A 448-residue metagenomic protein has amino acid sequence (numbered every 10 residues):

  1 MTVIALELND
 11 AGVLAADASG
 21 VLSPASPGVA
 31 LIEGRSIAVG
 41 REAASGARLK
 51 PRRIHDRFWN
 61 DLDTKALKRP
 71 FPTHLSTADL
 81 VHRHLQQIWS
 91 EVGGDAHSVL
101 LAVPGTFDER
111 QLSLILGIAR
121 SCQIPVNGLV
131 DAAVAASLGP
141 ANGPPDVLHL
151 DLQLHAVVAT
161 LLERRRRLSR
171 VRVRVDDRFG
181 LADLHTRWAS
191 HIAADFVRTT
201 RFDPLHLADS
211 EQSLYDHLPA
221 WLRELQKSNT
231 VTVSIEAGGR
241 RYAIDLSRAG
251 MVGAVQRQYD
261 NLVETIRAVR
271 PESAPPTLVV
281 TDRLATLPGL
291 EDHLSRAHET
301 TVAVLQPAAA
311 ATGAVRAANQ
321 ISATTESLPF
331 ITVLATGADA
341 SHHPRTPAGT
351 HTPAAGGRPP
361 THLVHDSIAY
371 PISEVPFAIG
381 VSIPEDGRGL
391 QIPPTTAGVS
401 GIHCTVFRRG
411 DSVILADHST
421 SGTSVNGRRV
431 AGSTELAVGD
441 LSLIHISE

Functional and structural regions predicted by a protein language model:
M1-S23, P140-R170: Gly/Thr-rich phosphate-binding beta-strand-loop-beta motif of the actin/hexokinase/Hsp70
M1-T2, Q123-Q153, T312-N319: Conserved phosphate-binding catalytic cores of ATP/NTP-utilizing and phosphoryl-transfer enzymes
A11-L100, L225-S228, I266: Conserved phosphate-binding loops in N-terminal lobes of ATP-dependent enzymes of the actin/Hsp70/sugar-kinase
S76-P140: Active-site neighborhood for divalent-cation/phosphate handling
I88-V99, F196-L207, Y259-T277: Phosphate/pyrophosphate-binding loops at sites that engage ATP/ADP/AMP, CoA/4′-phosphopantetheine, polyphosphate
L162-L246: Phosphate-binding glycine-rich/basic clefts of nucleotide- and phosphate-handling proteins, predominantly
K227-A340: Helical "lid/coupling" subdomains associated with nucleotide-phosphate turnover
I368-L443, S447: Forkhead-associated
